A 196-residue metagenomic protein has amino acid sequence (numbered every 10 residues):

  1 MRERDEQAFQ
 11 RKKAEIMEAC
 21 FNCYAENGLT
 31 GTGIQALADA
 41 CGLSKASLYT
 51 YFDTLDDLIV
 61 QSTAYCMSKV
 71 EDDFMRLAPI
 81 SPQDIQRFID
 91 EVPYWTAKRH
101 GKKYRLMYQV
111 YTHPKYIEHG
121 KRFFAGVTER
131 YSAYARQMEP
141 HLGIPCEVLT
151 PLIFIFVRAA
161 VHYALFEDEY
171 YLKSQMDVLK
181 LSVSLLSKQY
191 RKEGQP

Functional and structural regions predicted by a protein language model:
M1-R11, G194-P196: N-terminal intrinsically disordered/low-complexity leader segments
E15, A19, C23-D57, Q61: Helix-turn-helix
E15, A19-E26, D72-L77, L106 (+2 more regions): Solvent-exposed, amphipathic alpha-helical segments
Q61, F74-G101, C146, T150-I153 (+1 more regions): Hydrophobic alpha-helical connector segments
A64-E71: Short, basic, alpha-helical segments at the C-terminal edge of helix-turn-helix-like DNA-binding modules
E71, R99-K102, K115-P151, D177 (+1 more regions): Amphipathic alpha-helical packing segments from all-alpha helical-bundle domains
D90-R99, R105-K115, L186: Helix-loop "lid/cap" segments that line or gate small-molecule binding pockets
L106-Q109, T150-K173, S184-Q195: Amphipathic C-terminal alpha-helical segment
